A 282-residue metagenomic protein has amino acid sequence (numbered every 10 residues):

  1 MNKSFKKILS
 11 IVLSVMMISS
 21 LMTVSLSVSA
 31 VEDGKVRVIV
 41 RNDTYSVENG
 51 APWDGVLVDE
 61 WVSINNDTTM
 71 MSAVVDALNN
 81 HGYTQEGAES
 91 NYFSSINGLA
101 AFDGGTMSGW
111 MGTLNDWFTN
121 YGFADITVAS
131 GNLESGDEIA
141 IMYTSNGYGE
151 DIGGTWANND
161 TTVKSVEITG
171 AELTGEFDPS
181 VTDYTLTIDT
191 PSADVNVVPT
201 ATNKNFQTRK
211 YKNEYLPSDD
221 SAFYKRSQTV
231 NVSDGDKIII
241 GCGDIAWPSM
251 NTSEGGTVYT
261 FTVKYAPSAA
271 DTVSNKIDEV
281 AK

Functional and structural regions predicted by a protein language model:
K6-I18: Sec-dependent N-terminal signal peptides
S19-G34: Sec-dependent signal peptide cleavage junction
V31-W61: Eukaryote-biased recognition of intrinsically disordered, low-complexity regulatory segments
V56-N65, F123-V128: Second-shell loop/turn segments in exported
M70-G131: Hydrophobic, secondary-structure "cap" segments at the distal end of domains
G136-I139, G235: Loop/turn positions that initiate beta-strands
M142-I152: Short, charged beta-turn/beta-strand-edge "cap" motif at the junction between a beta-strand and an adjacent loop
D151-K282: Beta-rich interaction/scaffold domains
